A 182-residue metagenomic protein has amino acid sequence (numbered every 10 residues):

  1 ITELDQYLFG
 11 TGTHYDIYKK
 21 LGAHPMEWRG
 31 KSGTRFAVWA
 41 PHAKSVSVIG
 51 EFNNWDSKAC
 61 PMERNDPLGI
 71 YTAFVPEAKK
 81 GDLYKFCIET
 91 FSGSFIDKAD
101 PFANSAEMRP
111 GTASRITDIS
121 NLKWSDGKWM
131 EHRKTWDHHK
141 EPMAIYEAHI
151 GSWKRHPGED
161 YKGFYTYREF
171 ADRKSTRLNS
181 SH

Functional and structural regions predicted by a protein language model:
I1-K31, N65-E147, S152-E169: The feature marks proteins involved in alpha-glucan
S32-F36: Structural beta-strand segments of beta-rich domains
W39-V46: Short proline/glycine-enriched turn/loop motifs at strand-loop junctions of beta-rich domains
A40, W55-S57, A73: Beta-strand-enriched, solvent-exposed domains that form extended recognition/catalytic surfaces
V46-V48, Y84: Short beta-strand elements bearing conserved aromatic residues within extracellular beta-rich modules
E51-D56, F91: Change "in extracellular beta-sheet-rich domains … of secreted and cell-surface proteins" to "in beta-sheet-rich domains
K58-N65: Short, surface-exposed loop motifs enriched in S/T, G, D/E and P with embedded aromatic residues
T176-S181: Conserved small/polar residues in nucleotide/adenosyl-binding loops
